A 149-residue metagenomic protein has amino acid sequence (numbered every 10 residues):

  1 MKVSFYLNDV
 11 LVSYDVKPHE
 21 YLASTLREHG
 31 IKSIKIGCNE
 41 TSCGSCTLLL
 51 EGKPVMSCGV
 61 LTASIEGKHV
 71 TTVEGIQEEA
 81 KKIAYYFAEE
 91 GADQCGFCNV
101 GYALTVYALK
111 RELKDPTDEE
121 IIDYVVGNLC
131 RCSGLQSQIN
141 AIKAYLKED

Functional and structural regions predicted by a protein language model:
M1-D149: Signature of N-terminal electron-transfer/Fe-S-associated modules in redox systems
